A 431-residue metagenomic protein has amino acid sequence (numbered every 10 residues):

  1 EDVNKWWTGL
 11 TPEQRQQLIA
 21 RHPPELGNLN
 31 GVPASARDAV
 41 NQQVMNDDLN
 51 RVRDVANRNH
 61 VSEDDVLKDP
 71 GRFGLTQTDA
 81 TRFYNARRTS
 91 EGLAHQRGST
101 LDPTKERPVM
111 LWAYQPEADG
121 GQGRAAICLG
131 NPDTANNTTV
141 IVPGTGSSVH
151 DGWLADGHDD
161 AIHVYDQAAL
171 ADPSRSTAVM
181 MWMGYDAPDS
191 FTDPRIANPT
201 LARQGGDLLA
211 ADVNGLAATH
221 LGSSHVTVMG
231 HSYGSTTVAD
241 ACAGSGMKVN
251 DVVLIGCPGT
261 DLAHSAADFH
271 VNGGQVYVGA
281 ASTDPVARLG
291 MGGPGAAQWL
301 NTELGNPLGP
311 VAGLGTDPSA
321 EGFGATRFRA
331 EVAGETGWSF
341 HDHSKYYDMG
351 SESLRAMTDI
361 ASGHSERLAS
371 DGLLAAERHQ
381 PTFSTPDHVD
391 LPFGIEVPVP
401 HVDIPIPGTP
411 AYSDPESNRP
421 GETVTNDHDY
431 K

Functional and structural regions predicted by a protein language model:
E1-G123, L129, D133-N136, S413-P415: Intrinsically disordered, low-complexity charged segments of secreted bacterial virulence and antibacterial
G121-R124, S190-T192: Short, solvent-exposed polar/charged micro-motifs at secondary-structure junctions
G130-T134, P143-S224, G244-K431: Lipolytic serine-hydrolase domain surface
M229-V238: Gly/Ala-rich beta-loop-alpha elbow adjacent to hydrolase catalytic centers
A239-A243: Short, hydrophobic alpha-helix immediately C-terminal to the catalytic nucleophile
